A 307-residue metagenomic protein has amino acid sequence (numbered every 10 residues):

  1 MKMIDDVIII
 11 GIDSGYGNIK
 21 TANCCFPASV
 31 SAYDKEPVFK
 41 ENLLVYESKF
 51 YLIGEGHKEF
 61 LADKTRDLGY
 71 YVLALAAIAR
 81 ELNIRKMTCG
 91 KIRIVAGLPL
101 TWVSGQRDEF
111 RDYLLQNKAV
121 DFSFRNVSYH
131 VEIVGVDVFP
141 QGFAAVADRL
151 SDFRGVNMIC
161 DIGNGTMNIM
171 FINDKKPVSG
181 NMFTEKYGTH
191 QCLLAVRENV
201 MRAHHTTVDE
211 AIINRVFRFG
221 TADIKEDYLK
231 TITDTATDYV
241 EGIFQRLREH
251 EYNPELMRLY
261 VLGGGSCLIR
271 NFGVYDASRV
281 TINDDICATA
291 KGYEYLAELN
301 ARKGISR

Functional and structural regions predicted by a protein language model:
M1-I159, K176-Q191, A203, A211-R307: Nucleotide/phosphate-binding catalytic cleft detector across ATP-hydrolyzing and phosphate-transferring enzymes
I162-N168: Ser/Thr-glycine-rich phosphate-binding loops at phosphate-binding pockets of nucleotides, nucleotide cofactors
I169-D174: PRPP/pyrophosphate-binding module of the type I phosphoribosyltransferase fold
R197-A203: Acidic, metal/cofactor-coordinating or nucleic-acid-engaging core segments within structured domains
